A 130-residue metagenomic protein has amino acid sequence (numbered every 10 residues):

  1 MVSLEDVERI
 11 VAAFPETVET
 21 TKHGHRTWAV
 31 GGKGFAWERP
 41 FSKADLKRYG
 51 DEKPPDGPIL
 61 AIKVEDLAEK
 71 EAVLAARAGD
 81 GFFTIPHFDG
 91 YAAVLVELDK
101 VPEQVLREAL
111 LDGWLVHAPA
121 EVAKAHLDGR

Functional and structural regions predicted by a protein language model:
M1-R130: Charge-dense, helix-prone N-terminal extensions
